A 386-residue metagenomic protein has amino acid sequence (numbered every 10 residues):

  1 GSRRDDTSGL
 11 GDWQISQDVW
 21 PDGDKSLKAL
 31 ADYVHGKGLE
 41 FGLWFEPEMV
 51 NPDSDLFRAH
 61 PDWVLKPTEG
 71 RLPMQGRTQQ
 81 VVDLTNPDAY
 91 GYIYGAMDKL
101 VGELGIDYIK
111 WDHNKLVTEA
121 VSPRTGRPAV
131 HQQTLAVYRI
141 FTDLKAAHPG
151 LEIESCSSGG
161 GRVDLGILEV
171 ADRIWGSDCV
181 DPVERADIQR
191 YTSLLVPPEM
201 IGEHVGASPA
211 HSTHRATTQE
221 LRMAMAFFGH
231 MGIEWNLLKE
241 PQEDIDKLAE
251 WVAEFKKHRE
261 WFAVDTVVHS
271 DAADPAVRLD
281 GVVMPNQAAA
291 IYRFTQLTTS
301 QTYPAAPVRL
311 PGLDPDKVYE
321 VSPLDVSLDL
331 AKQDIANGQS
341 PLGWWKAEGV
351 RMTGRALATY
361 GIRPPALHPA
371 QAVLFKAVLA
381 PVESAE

Functional and structural regions predicted by a protein language model:
G1-G95, Y108, E119: Aromatic-lined carbohydrate-binding/catalytic grooves of carbohydrate-active enzymes
V34, I93, D112, I153 (+3 more regions): Conserved, mostly hydrophobic/aromatic
F41-F45, I109-W111, E154-S155, I233: Hydrophobic faces of well-ordered beta-strands that scaffold small-molecule active sites in alpha/beta enzyme cores
N51-G91, T134-L238: Glycan-recognition surfaces
I93-R124: Active-site groove signature of glycoside hydrolases
E220-H269: Catalytic cores of secreted or luminal carbohydrate-active enzymes
A272-P315: Carbohydrate-binding surface patches
T299-E386: C-terminal beta-sandwich/jelly-roll accessory domains of carbohydrate-active enzymes
